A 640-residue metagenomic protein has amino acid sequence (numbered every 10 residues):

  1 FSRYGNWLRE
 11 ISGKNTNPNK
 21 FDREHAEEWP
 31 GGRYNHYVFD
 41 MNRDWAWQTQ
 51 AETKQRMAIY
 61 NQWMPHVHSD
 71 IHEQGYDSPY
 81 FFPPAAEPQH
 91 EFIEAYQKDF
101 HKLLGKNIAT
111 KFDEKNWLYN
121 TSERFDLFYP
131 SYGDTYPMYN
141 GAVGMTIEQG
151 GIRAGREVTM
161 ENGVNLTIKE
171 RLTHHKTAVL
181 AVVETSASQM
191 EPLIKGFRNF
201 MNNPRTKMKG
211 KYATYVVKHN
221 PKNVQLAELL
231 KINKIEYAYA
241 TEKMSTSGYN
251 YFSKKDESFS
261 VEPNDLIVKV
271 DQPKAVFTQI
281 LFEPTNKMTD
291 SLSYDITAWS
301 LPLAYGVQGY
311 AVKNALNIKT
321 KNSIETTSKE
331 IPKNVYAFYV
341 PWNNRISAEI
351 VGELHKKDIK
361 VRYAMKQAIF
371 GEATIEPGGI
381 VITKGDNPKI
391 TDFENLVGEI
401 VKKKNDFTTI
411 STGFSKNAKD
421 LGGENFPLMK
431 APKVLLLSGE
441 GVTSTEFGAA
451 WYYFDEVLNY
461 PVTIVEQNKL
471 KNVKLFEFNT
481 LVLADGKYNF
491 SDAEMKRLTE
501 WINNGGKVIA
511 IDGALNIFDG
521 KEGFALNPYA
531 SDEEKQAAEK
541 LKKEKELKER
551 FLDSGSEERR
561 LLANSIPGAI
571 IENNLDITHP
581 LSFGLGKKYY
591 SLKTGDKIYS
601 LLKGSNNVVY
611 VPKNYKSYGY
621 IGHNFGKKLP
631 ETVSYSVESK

Functional and structural regions predicted by a protein language model:
F1-V38, N42, Q50, K54: Active-site rim/loop-helix segments in enzyme catalytic domains that contact anionic ligands
R3, E73-G75, G151, A514-L515: Active-site-proximal loop/turn and secondary-structure-junction residues that shape catalytic pockets, frequently
Y37, R43-D44, T49-Q55, I59 (+4 more regions): Intrinsic-disorder/low-complexity accessory segments
H66-Y76, P83: Histidine-centered catalytic micro-motifs
